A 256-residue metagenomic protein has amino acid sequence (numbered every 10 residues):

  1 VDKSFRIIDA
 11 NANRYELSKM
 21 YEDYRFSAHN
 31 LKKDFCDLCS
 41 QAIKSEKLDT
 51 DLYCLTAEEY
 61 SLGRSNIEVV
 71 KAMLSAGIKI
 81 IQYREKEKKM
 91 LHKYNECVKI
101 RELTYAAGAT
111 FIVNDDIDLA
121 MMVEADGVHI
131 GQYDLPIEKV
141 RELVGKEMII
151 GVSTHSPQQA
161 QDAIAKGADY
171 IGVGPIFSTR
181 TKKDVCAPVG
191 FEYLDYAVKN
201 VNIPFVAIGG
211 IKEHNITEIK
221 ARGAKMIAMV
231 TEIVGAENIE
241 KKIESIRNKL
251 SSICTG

Functional and structural regions predicted by a protein language model:
D2-S45: Structural preference for solvent-exposed beta-strand-turn elements and adjacent flexible terminal/loop segments within
I7, Q82, I112, H129 (+3 more regions): Conserved beta-strand positions in the central sheet of alpha/beta enzyme cores
Q41-E58, N95, V140-E142, D195-K199: N-terminal small/glycine-rich loop or linker at the start of catalytic domains across soluble metabolic enzymes
L48-I67, I149-T154, V206-A207, I211: Active-site mouth loops of central-metabolism enzymes
V70-A76, E102-A106, M121, R141-V144 (+2 more regions): Acidic (Asp/Glu)-rich catalytic clusters
K79, E85, Q132-V140, G172-V185 (+1 more regions): Glycine-rich phosphate-binding active-site loops on the catalytic face of alpha/beta enzymes
K93-D115, Q132-H155, D184-A207, K212-E213 (+1 more regions): Alpha-helix-loop-beta-strand connector modules within alpha/beta enzyme cores
F111-D126, H155-D169, N200-A207, I211-M229 (+1 more regions): Catalytic cores of alpha/beta
